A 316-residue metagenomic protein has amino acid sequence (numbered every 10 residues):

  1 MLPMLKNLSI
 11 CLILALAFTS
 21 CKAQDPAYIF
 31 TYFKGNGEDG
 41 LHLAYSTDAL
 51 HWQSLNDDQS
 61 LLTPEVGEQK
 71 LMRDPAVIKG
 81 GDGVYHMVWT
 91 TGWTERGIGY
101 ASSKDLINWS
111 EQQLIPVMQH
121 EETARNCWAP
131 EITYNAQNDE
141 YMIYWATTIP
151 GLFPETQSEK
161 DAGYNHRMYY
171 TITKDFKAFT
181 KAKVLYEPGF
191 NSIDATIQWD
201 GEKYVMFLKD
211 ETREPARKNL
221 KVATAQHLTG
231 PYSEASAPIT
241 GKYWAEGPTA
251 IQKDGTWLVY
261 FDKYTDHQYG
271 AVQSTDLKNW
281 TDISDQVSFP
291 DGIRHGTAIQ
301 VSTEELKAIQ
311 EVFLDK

Functional and structural regions predicted by a protein language model:
M1-D25: Bacterial Sec-dependent N-terminal signal peptides
C21-K316: Carbohydrate-active catalytic/glycan-binding domains of CAZyme proteins, especially the secreted or lumenal ectodomains
